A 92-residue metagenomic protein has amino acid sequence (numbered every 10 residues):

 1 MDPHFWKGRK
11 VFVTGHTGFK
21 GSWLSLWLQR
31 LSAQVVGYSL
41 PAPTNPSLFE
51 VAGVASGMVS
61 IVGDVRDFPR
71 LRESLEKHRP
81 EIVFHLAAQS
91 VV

Functional and structural regions predicted by a protein language model:
M1-V92: N-terminal Rossmann-like NAD(P)+-binding domain of SDR-like oxidoreductases, especially those catalyzing
